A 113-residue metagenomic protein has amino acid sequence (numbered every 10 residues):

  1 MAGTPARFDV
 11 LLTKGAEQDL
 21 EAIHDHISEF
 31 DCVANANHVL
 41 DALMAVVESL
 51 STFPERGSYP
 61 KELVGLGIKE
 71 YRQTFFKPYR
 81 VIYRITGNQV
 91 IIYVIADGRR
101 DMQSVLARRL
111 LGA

Functional and structural regions predicted by a protein language model:
M1-A42: Arg/Lys-rich, positively charged N-terminal/basic patches that mediate binding to nucleic acids
V10, I23, I27, V39 (+3 more regions): Hydrophobic aliphatic residue packing
L12-K14, M44-A45, F53-G57: Alpha-helical transmembrane segments and membrane-interface helix-loop junctions in multi-pass membrane proteins
D19, H26, A42, V46-S49 (+2 more regions): Residue-level recognition of specific faces of alpha-helices
C32, E48, T52-R56, Y79 (+1 more regions): Generic structural signal for secondary-structure transition and capping sites
N37, S58, R99: Gly/Ser/Thr-rich helix-start
F53-N88: Basic/aromatic recognition patch in beta-strand/loop cores that engages polyanionic ligands
F76-R80, R84-A113: Enriched for short, Lys/Arg-rich terminal
